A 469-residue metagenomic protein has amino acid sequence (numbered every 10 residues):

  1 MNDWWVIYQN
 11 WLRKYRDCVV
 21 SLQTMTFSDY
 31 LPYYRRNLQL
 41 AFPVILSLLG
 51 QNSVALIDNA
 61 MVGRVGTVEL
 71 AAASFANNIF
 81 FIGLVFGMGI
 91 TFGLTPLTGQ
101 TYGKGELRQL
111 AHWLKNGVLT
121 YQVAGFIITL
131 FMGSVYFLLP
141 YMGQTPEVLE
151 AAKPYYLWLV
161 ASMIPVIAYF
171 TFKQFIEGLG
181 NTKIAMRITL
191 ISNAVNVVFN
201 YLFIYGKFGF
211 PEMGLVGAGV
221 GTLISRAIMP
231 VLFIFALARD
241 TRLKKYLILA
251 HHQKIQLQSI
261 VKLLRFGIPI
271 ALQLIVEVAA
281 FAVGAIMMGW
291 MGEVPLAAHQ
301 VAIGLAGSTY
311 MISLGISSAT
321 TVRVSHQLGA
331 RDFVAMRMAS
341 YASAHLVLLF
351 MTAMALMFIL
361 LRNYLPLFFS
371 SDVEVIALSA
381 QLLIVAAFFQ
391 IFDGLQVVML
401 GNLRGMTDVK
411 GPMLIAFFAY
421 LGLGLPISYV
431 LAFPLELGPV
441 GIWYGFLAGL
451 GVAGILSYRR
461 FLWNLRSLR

Functional and structural regions predicted by a protein language model:
N2-A41, T98-I164, F210-I268, V324-F389 (+1 more regions): Short alpha-helical transmembrane segments in multi-pass integral membrane proteins
S28-A60, R64-V65, F81-G93, L97 (+6 more regions): N-terminal transmembrane alpha-helices
Q39-D58, W158, Y169, S192 (+5 more regions): Transmembrane helical elements of multi-pass membrane transporters/channels
V44, L48, A60, P96 (+15 more regions): Transmembrane alpha-helix boundary and packing residues in multipass membrane permease domains and related
L49, S53-A71, F137-P146, L202-M213 (+4 more regions): Helix-terminus/linker motif at the lipid-water interface of multi-pass membrane proteins
Q51, A55-D58, V62, L84-T91 (+15 more regions): Alpha-helical transmembrane segments and their lipid-water interface positions in multi-pass membrane proteins
L70-G133, V166-A185, A285, A298-L360 (+1 more regions): Small-residue-rich hydrophobic transmembrane alpha-helices
T91, T95, L159-E177, A185-N193 (+6 more regions): Short runs within selected transmembrane alpha-helices of multi-pass transporters and secretion channels
